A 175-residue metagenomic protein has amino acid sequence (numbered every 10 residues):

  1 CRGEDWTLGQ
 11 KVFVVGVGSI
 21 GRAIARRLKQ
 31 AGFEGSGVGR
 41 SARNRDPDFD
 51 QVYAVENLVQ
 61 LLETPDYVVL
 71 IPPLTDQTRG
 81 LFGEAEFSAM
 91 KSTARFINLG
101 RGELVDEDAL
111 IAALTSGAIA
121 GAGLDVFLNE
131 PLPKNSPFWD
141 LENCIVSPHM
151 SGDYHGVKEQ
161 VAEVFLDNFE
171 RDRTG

Functional and structural regions predicted by a protein language model:
C1-A23: Glycine-rich NAD(P)-binding loop of Rossmann-like domains
E4-L8, S88, F138: Short, flexible hinge/linker loops that cap or flank conserved catalytic cores
A25, K29, L114-T115: Gly/Ala-rich phosphate-binding loop of Rossmann-like dinucleotide-binding domains, activating on the conserved
Q30-D48: NAD(P)-binding Rossmann-fold cofactor-contacting core
A42-P137: Rossmann-like adenosine-cofactor binding region
L128-G175: C-terminal helix-to-coil terminal segments
